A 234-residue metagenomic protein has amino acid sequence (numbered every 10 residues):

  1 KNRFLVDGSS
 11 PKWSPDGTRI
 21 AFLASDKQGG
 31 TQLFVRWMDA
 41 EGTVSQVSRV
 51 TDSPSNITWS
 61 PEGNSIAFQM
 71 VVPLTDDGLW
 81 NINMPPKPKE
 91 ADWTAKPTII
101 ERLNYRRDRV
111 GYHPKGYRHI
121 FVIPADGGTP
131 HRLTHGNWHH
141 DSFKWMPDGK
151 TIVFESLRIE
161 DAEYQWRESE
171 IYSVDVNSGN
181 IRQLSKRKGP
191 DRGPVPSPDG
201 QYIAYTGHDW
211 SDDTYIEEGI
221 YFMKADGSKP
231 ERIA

Functional and structural regions predicted by a protein language model:
K1, S10, S14, L23-Q28 (+3 more regions): Acidic, proline/glycine-rich low-complexity intrinsically disordered segments
N2-G8, A21-F34, R49-S55, Q69-H119 (+5 more regions): A flexible loop/linker signature enriched in serine peptidases of the S9 family
S10-R19, N56-S65, F143-T151, P194-Y202: Blade-terminus and WD-like Trp-Asp/Gly-His loop motifs, strongest in beta-propeller folds
T18, N64, G128-H131, K150 (+4 more regions): Glycine-centered loop/turn positions within well-structured domains that cap or flank conserved ligand/cofactor-binding
W37-E41, P124-G128, D175-G179, K224-S228: Short loop/turn segments that connect beta-strands within beta-propeller blades
